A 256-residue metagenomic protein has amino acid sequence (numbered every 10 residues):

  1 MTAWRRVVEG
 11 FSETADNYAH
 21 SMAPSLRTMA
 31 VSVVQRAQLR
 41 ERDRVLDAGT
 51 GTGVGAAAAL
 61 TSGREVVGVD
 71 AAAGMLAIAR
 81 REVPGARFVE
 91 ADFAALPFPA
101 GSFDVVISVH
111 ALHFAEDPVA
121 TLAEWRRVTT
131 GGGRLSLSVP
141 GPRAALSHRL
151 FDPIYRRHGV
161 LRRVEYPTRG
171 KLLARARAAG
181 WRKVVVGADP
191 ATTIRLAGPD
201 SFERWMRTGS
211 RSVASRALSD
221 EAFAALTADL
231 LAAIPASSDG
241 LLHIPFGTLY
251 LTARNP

Functional and structural regions predicted by a protein language model:
M1-D43, V54-A58, G74-I78, E82 (+3 more regions): Conserved class I S-adenosyl-L-methionine
S25, T52-V54, E165-P256: Conserved Class I S-adenosyl-L-methionine
R44-L96: Class I SAM-dependent methyltransferase SAM/SAH-binding core
V66, L135-S136, K183: A short hydrophobic/small-residue beta-strand
A94-V105: A short acidic, Gly/Pro-enriched loop at the edge of an enzyme's catalytic core that lines a small-molecule cofactor
V105-P118: A short SAM/SAH-binding and catalytic strip from SAM-dependent methyltransferases
V119-R134: A short glycine-rich, Lys/Arg-flanked "PGG" loop and its adjoining helix->strand segment in the class I
R134-L161: Conserved class I S-adenosyl-L-methionine
